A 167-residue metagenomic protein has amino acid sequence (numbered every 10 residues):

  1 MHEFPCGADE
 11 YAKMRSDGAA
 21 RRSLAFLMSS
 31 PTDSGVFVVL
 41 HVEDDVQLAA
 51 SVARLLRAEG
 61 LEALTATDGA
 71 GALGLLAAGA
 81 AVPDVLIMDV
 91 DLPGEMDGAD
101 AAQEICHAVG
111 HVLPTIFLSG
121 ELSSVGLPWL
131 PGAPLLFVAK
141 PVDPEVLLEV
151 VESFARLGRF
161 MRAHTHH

Functional and structural regions predicted by a protein language model:
M1-L40, V46-Q47, Q103-H107, H111-V112 (+3 more regions): Non-catalytic signal-transmission and effector/linker regions of two-component phosphorelay proteins
V46-T65: Two-component/phosphorelay signaling modules centered on CheY-like receiver
T65-V85: Acidic, metal-coordinating helix/loop segments flanking the phosphotransfer/catalytic sites of two-component signaling
D68, M96-A101: Acidic catalytic/metal-coordinating carboxylates
L76, I87, A101-A102, C106: Hydrophobic alpha-helical motif in two-component signaling modules
D89-D91: Active-site residues of response regulator receiver
L118-S119: Hydrophobic/aromatic residues positioned on beta-strands within the core alpha/beta folds
